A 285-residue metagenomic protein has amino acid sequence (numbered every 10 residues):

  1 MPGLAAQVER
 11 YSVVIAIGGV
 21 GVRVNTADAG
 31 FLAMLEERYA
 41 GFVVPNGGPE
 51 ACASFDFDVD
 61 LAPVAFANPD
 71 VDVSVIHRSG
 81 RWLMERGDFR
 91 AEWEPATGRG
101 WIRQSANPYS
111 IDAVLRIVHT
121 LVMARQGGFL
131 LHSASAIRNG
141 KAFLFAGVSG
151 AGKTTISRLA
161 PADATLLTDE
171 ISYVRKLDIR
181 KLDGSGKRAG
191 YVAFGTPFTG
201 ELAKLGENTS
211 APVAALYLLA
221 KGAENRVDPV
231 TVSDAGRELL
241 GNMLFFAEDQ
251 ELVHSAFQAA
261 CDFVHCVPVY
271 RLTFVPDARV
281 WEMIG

Functional and structural regions predicted by a protein language model:
M1-S149, L159-T165, S172-K181, G186-G285: A noncatalytic interaction/capping subdomain that flanks phosphate/NTP-handling catalytic cores
A151-K153: Conserved glycine(s) of the Walker
I156: Hydrophobic positions on the alpha1 helix immediately C-terminal to the Walker A/P-loop
